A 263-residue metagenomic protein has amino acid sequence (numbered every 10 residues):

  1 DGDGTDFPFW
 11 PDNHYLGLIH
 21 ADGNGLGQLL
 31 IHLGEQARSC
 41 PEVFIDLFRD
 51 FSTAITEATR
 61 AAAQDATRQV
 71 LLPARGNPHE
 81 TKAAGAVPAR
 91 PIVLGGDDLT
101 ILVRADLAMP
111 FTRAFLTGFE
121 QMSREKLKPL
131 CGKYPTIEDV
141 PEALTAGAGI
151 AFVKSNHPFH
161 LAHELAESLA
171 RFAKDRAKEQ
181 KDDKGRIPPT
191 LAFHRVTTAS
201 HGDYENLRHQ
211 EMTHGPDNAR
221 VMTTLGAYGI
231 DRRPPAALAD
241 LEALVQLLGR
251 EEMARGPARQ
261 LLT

Functional and structural regions predicted by a protein language model:
D1-T263: Charged, helix-rich terminal subdomains or tails
